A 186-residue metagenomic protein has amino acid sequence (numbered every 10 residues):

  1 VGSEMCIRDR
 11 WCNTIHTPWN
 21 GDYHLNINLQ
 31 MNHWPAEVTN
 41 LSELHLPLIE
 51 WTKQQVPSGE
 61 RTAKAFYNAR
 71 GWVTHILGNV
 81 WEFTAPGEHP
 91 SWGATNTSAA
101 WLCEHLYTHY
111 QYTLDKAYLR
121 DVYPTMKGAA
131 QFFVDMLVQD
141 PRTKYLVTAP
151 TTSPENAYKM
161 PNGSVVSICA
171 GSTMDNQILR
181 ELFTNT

Functional and structural regions predicted by a protein language model:
V1, L44-Q55, Y118-F133, L182: Extended, well-ordered alpha-helical scaffold segments
G2-I7: Short, small-residue-biased leader/transition segments that mark boundaries at the very start of proteins
D9, T14-D22, R70-L119, V134-T186: The feature captures the catalytic groove of carbohydrate-active enzymes
L25-W72: Carboxylate/His-rich catalytic cores and anion/metal-binding grooves
N28, L41, H45, S98 (+2 more regions): Hydrophobic (often cysteine-bearing) scaffold residues that line and stabilize catalytic clefts of nucleotide/cofactor
M31, W101-H105, G128: Short amphipathic alpha-helical face segments that pack within enzyme cores and frequently flank/anchor catalytic
P35, W51-S58, H109-Y112, A129-F132 (+2 more regions): Structured segments of extracytoplasmic/periplasmic soluble domains in secreted or envelope-associated proteins
